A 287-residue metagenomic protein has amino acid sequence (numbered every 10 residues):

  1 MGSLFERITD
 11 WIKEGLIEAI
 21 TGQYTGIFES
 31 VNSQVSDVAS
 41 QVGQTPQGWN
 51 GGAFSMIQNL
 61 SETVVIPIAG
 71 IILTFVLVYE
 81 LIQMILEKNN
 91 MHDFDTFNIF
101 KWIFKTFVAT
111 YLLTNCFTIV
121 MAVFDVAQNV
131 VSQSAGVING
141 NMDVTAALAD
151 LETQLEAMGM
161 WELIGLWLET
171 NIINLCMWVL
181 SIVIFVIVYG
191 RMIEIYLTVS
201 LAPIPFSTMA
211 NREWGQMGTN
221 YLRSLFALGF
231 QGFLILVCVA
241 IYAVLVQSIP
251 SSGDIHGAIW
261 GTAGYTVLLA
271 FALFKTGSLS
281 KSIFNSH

Functional and structural regions predicted by a protein language model:
M1-I72, K88-F97, F107-C176, G215 (+3 more regions): Gly/Ser-rich, low-complexity
P67-Y79, I195: Hydrophobic alpha-helical transmembrane segments
T74-V78, L113-V120, V186, G190 (+5 more regions): Alpha-helical transmembrane segments of polytopic integral membrane proteins, especially the permease/helical cores
L81-F94, S181-F185, E213-W214: Membrane-water interface regions at transmembrane-helix termini and the short interhelical loops of multi-pass membrane
Q83-L86, K105-V108, T198: Sec-exported extracytoplasmic/periplasmic mature domains
I99-I103: Short secondary-structure subsegments characteristic of cysteine-rich extracellular domains
S181-V188, M192-I195, V199-C238: Extended serine/threonine-enriched, polar tracts that run as long, contiguous segments within proteins
